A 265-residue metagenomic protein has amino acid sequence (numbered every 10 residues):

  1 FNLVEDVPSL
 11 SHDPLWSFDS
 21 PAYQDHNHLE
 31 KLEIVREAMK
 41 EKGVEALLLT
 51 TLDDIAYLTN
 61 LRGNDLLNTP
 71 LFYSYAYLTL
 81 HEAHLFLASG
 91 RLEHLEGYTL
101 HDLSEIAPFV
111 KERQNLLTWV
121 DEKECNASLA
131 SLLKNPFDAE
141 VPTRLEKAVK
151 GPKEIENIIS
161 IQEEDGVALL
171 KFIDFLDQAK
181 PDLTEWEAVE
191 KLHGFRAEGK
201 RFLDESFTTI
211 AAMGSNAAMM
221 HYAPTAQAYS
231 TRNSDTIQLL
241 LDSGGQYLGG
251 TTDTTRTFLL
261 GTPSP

Functional and structural regions predicted by a protein language model:
F1-P265: Active-site neighborhoods and metal-handling regions in enzymes and metal-associated proteins
